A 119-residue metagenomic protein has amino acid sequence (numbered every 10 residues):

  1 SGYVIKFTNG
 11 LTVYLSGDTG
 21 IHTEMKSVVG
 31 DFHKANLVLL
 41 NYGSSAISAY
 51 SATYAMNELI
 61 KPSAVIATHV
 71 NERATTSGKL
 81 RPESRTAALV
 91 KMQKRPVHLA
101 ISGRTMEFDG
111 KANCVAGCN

Functional and structural regions predicted by a protein language model:
S1-G30, S102-N119: Core dinuclear metal-dependent hydrolase active-site scaffold
L11-V13, L37, A64: Structural motif
Y14-L15, L40, A67, L99: Structural beta-sheet core signal
G17-T19, Y42-S44, V70: Active-site metal-binding loops of divalent metal-dependent hydrolases
I21-K26, S48-M56: Alpha-helical scaffolding within the catalytic cores of extracellular/periplasmic polymer-degrading hydrolases
V29, Y54-N119: Binuclear metal-ion centers of metallo-dependent hydrolases, dominated by the metallo-beta-lactamase
D31-L39, G43: Active-site metal-binding motif and surrounding structural segment of the metallo-beta-lactamase
G43-A49, A74-S77: Acidic-and-aromatic substrate-binding clefts and catalytic sites of carbohydrate-active enzymes
